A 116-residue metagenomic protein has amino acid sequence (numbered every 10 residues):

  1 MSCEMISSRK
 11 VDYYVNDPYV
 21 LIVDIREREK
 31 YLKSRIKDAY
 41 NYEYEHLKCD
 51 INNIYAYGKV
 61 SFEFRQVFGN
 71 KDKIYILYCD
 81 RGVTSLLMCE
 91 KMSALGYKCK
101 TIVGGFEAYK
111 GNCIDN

Functional and structural regions predicted by a protein language model:
M1-V20, R28-I74, R81-N116: Rhodanese-like catalytic fold shared by cysteine-dependent sulfurtransferases and DSP/PTP-type phosphatases
V23: Active-site flanking residues adjacent to catalytic metal/cofactor-binding acidic residues
